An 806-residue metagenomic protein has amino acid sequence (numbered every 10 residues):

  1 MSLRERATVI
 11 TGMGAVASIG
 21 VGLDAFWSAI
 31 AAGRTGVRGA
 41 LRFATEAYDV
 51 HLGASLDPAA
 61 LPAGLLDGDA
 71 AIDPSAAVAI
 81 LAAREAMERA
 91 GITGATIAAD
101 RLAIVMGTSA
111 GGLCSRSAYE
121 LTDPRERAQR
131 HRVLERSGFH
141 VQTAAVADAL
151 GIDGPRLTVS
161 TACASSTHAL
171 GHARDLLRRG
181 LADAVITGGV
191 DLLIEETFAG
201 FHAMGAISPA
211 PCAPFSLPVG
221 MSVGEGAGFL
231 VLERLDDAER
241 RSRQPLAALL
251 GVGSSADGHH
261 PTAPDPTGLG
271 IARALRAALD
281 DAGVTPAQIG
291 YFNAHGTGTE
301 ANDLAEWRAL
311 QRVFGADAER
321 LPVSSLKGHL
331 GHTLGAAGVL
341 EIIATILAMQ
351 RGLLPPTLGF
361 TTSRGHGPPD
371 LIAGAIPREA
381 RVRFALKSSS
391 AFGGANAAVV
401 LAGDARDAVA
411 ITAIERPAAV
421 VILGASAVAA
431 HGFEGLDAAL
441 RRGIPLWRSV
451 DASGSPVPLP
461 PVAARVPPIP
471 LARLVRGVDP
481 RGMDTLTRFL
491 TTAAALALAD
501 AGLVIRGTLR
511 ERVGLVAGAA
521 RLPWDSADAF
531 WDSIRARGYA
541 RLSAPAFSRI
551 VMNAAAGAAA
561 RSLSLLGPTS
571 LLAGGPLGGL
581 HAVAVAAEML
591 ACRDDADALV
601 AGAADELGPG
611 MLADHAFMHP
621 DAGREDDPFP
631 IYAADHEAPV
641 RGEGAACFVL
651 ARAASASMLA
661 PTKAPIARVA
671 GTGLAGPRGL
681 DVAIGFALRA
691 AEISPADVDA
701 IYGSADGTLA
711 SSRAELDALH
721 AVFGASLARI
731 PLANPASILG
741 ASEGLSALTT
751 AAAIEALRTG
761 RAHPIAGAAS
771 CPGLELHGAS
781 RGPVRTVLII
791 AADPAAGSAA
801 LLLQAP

Functional and structural regions predicted by a protein language model:
M1-P155, D175, I194, G200-S222 (+5 more regions): Conserved "HGTGT" condensation-loop signature of ketosynthase/thiolase-family condensing enzymes that catalyze
P155-T161, P568-A573: Short loop-beta-helix segment that forms the pyridoxal 5′-phosphate
C163, L572-P576, D595: Glycine-rich, Trp-frequent "lid" loop and neighboring beta-strands that shape and gate the flavin cofactor pocket
A169: Active-site histidine-anchored catalytic micro-motif
A173-L193, L590: Short glycine/serine-rich loop segments
A184-G188, A598-A604: Short, well-structured beta-strand segments enriched in hydrophobic/aromatic residues within extracellular or lumenal
